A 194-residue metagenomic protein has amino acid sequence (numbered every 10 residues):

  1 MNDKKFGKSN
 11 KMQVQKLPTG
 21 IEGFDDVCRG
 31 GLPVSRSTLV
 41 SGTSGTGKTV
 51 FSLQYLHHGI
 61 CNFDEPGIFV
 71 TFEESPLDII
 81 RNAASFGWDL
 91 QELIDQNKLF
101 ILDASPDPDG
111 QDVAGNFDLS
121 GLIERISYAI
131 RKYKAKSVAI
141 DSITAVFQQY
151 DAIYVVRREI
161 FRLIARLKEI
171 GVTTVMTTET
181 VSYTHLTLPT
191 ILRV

Functional and structural regions predicted by a protein language model:
G7-E22: N-terminal pre-Walker A segment at the start of P-loop NTPase domains
I21-G30: Pre-Walker A adenine-sensing motif
G31-D89: Walker A/P-loop NTP-binding active-site region of P-loop NTPases, recognizing the glycine-rich GxxxxGKT/S
S37-L39, P66, K136-S137, T173-V175: Residue-level preference for the first positions of well-ordered beta-strands
F63-F147: Conserved inter-motif catalytic segment of the P-loop NTP-binding fold
Q148-V156: Conserved ATPase-coupling elements of RecA-like P-loop NTPase cores
V156-T180: Substrate-engagement module of ASCE P-loop NTPases
T184-T190: Conserved small/polar residues in nucleotide/adenosyl-binding loops
